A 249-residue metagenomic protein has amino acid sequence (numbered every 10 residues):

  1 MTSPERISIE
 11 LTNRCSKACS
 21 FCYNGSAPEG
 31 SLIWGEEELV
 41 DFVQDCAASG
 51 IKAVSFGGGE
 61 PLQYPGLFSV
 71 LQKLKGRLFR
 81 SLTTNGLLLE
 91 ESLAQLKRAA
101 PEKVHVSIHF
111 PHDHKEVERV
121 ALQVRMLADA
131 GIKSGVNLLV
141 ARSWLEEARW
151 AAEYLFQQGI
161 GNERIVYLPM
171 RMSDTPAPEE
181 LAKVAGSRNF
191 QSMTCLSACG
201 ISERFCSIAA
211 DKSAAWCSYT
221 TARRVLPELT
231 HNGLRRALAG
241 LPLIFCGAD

Functional and structural regions predicted by a protein language model:
M1-T83, L87-S92: Conserved alpha-helical substructure of the radical SAM core
L11, C15-A18, Q191, C195 (+2 more regions): Secretory pathway export signals and precursors
D41, G66-G76, E91, Q95 (+2 more regions): Alpha-helical scaffolding segments of alpha/beta enzyme cores, especially the outer helices of TIM-barrel or partial
A99-A237: Radical SAM enzyme [4Fe-4S]-AdoMet core and its adjacent flexible, acidic and glycine-rich loops/tails across
A237-D249: Cysteine/selenocysteine-centered motifs that mediate thiol-based redox chemistry or coordinate metal-sulfur cofactors
